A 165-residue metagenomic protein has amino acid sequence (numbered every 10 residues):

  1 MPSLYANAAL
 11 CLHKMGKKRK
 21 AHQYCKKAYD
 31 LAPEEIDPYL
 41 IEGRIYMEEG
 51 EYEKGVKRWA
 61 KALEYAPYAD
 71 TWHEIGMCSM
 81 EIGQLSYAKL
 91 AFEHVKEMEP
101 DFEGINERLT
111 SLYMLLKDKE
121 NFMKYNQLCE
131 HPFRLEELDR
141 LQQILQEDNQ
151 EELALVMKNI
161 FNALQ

Functional and structural regions predicted by a protein language model:
S3, D37, D70-T71, G104 (+1 more regions): Start-of-helix register in tetratricopeptide repeats
K14, E48, E81-I82, L115 (+1 more regions): Register position in tetratricopeptide repeats
A21, G55, A88, N121-F122 (+1 more regions): Single-residue signature of alpha-solenoid repeat helices
P33, A66-P67, P100, F133-L135: Short coil turns that delineate tetratricopeptide repeat
